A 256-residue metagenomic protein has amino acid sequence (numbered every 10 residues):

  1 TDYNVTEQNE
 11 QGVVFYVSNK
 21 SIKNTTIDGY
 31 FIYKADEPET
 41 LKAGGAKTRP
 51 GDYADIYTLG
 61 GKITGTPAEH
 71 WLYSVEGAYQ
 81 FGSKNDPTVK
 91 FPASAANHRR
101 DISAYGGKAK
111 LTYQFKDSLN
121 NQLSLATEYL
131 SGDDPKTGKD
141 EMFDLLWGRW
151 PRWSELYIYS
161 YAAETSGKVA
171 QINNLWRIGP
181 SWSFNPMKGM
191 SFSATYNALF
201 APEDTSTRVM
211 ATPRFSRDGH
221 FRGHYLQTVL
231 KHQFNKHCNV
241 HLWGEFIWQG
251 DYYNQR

Functional and structural regions predicted by a protein language model:
T1, K23-G29, H70-S74, L119-L123 (+2 more regions): Repeated loop/turn-to-beta-strand initiation elements of outer-membrane beta-barrel proteins
D2-A78: Internal metal/ion-chelating core segments
N9-V13, D55-L59, D101-G107, N174-I178 (+1 more regions): Residues that define the transmembrane beta-barrel architecture of outer-membrane proteins
F15-N19, G61-G65, V75, A109-Y113 (+3 more regions): Residues on the lipid-exposed face of transmembrane beta-strands in outer-membrane beta-barrel proteins
G29-Y33, L59, V75-Y79, L125-Y129 (+2 more regions): Transmembrane beta-barrel strands of outer-membrane/channel proteins
K42-G44, Q80-N185, M190-S191, F200 (+2 more regions): Extracellular/periplasmic loop regions
I56-K110, K231-I247: Surface-exposed extracellular loop regions of Gram-negative outer-membrane beta-barrel proteins
F215-R256: Extended hydrophobic/aromatic segments used for targeting, binding, or gating
